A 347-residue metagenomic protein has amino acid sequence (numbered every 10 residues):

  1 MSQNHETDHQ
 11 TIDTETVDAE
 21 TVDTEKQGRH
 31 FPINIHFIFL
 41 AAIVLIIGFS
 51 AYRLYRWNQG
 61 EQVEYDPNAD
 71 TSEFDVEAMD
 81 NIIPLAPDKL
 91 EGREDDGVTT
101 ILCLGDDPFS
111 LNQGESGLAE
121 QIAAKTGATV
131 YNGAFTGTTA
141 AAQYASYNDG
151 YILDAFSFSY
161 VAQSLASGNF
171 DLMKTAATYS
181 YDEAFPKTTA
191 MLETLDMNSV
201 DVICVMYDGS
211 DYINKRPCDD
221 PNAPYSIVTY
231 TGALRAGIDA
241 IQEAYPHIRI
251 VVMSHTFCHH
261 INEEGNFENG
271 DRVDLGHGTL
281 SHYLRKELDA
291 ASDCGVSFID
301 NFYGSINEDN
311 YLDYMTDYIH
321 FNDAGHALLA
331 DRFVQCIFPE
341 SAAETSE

Functional and structural regions predicted by a protein language model:
M1-R93, T100-L102, F321, G325-L329 (+3 more regions): Gram-positive cell-envelope targeting signals
N58-A155: Serine-esterase "nucleophile elbow" of acetyl-processing enzymes
T100-L104, T129-A134, D201-M206, R249-S254 (+1 more regions): Structural recognition of the beta-strand scaffold that forms the well-ordered cores of secreted hydrolase catalytic
D107-N112, D219-V228, V273-H277, Y314-H320: Second-shell loop/turn segments in exported
S110-D219: Conserved SGNH/GDSL esterase-like catalytic core that processes O-acyl groups on lipids and polysaccharides
C204-C218, I238-H277: Active-site segments of SGNH/GDSL-like serine hydrolases that catalyze O-acetyl group transfer/hydrolysis on lipids
L234-D239, L284: Generic structural signal for well-ordered alpha-helices, preferentially at hydrophobic/aromatic core positions
H255-E347: Catalytic His-Asp segment of secreted/periplasmic serine-dependent ester chemistry enzymes
